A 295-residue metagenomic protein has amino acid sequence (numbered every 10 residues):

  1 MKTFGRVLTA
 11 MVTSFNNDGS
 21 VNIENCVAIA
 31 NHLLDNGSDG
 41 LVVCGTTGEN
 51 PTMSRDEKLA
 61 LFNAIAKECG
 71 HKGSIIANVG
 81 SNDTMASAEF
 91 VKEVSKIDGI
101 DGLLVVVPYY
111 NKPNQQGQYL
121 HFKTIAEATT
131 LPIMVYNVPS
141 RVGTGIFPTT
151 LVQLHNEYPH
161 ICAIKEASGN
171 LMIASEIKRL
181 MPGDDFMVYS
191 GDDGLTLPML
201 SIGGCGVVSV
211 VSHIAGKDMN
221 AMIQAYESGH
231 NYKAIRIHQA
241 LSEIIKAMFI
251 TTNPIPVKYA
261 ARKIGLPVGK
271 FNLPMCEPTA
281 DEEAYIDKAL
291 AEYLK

Functional and structural regions predicted by a protein language model:
M1-K2, K295: Basic/polar N-terminal segments that are highly enriched at the extreme N-terminus, encompassing both cleavable
K2-T9, S14-G143: Active-site beta->alpha loop and helix N-cap motifs at the rims of alpha/beta catalytic domains
V7-S14, H32, N36-S38, E93 (+3 more regions): C-terminal alpha-helical cap/extension of soluble enzyme domains
C26, K58, F62, S87 (+7 more regions): A general structural signal for well-ordered alpha-helical segments in protein cores
N36, A60, A64-C69, E93-I97 (+8 more regions): Alpha-helical structural signal in soluble globular domains
G73-S74, I133, C162, D185 (+1 more regions): Secondary-structure boundary/capping signal
E127-A128, R141-F249: Catalytic alpha/beta core domains of metabolic enzymes, predominantly
N137-V138, I161, N272-L273: Glycine-rich phosphate-binding "P-loop"
